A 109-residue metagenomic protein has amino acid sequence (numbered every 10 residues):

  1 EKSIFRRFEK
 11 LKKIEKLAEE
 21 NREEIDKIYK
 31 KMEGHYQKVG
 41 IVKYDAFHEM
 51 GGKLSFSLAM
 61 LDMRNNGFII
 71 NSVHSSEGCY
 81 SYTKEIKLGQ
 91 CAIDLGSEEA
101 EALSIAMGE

Functional and structural regions predicted by a protein language model:
E1-F56, L61-E109: Polybasic/polar functional segments that serve as interface/processing modules
